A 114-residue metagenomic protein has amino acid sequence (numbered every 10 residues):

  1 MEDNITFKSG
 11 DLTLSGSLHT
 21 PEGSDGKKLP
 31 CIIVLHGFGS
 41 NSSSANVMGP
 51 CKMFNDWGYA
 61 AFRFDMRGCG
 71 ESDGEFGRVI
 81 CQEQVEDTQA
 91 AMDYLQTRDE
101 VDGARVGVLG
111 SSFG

Functional and structural regions predicted by a protein language model:
M1-K27: N-terminal cap/lid segment of alpha/beta-hydrolase-fold proteins
D25, V79, S112-F113: Alpha/beta-hydrolase superfamily serine-hydrolase fold, recognizing
K27-G37: Short beta-strand element of the alpha/beta-hydrolase
G39-K52, M66: The serine-hydrolase catalytic nucleophile loop
P50, T88, G110: Residues forming the flavin
C51-D73: Conserved alpha/beta-hydrolase
C69-G103: Catalytic nucleophile-loop/oxyanion-hole region of alpha/beta-hydrolase and closely related hydrolase-like folds
E100-S112: Alpha/beta-hydrolase fold nucleophile elbow
